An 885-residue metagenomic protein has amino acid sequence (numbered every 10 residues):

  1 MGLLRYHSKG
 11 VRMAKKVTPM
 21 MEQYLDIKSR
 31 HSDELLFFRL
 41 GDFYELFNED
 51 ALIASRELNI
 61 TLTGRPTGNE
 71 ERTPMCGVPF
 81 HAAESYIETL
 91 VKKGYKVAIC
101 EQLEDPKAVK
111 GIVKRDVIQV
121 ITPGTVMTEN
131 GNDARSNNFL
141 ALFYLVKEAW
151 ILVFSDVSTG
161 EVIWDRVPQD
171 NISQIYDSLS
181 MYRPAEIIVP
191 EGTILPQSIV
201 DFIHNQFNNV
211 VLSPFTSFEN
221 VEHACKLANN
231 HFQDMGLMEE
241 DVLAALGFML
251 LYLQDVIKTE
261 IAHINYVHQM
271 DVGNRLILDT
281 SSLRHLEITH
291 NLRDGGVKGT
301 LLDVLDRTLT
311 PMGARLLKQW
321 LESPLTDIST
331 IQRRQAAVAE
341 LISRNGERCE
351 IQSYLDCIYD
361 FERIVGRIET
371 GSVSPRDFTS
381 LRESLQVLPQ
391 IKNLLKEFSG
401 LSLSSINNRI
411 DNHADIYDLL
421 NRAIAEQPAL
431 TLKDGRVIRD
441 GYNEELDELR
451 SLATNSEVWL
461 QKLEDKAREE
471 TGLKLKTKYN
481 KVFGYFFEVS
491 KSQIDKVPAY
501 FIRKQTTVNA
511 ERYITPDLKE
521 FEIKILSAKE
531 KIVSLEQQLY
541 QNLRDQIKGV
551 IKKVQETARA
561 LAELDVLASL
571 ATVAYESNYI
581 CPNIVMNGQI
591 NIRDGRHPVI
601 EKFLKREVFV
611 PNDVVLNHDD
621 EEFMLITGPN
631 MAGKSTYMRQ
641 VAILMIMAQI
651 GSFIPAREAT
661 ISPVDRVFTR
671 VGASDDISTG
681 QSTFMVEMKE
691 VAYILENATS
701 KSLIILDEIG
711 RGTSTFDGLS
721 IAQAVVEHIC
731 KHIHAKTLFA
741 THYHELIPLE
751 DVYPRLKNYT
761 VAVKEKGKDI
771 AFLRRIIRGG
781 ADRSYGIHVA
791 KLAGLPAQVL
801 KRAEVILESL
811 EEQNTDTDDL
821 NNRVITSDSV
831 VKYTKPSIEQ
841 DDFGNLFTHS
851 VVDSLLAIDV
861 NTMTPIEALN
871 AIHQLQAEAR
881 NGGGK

Functional and structural regions predicted by a protein language model:
Y6-E340, C349, S353-E369, V373-Q461 (+4 more regions): Charged catalytic and DNA/RNA-contacting regions of genome-maintenance and nucleic-acid-processing enzymes
A14, E22-D26, D33, R544 (+3 more regions): Conserved phosphate-binding elements of NTP-dependent enzyme cores
N48-E49, E239, L243, L309-T310 (+5 more regions): ATPase nucleotide-binding head domains, primarily ABC-like/P-loop NTPase cores
C100, P123-N132, E260, S399-S402 (+5 more regions): Active-site phosphate-binding and catalytic loops of NTP-dependent enzymes
F218-C225, L276-I277, L292, E383-V458 (+4 more regions): Amphipathic heptad-repeat alpha-helical coiled-coil/stalk segments that mediate oligomerization, filament/stalk
T370, S374, S384-V387, D440-G441 (+3 more regions): Charged, surface-exposed helical/loop "interaction arms" that form contiguous linear patches used for dimerization
T507-D545: Extended, charged coiled-coil "arm/hinge" scaffolds of SMC/Rad50-like chromosome-maintenance ATPases and other large
T848-K885: C-terminal tails and terminal domains of large nucleic-acid-associated and other macromolecular-machine proteins
